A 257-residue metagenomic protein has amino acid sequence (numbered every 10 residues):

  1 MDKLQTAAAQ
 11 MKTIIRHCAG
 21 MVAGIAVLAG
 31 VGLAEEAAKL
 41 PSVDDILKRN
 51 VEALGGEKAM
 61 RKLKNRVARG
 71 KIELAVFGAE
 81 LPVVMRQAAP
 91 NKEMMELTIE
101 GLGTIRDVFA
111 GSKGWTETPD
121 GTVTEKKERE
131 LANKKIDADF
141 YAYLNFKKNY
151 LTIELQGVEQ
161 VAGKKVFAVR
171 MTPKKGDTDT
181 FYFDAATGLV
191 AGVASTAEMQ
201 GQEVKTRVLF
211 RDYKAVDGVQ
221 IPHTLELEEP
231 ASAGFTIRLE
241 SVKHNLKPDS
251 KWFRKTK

Functional and structural regions predicted by a protein language model:
K3-V22: Bacterial N-terminal signal peptides that target proteins for export
G32-E36: Boundary at the C-terminal end of the N-terminal hydrophobic targeting segment
A37-K39, D44-T122, N149-L155, Q160: N-terminal mature ectodomain segment of secretory-pathway/periplasmic proteins
T98, K165-T256: Gly/Pro-enriched, hydrophobic low-complexity segments that function as extracytoplasmic propeptides/linkers
G103-I105, A110-S112, T122-E125, L131 (+2 more regions): Catalytic loop of the DD-peptidase/beta-lactamase superfamily, centered on the K-T-G motif and neighboring
W115-A142: Acidic/charged, solvent-exposed loop-and-adjacent secondary-structure segments enriched in E/D, K/R, S/T, and G/P
N133-A168, L189-A194: Short, conserved active-site entrance elements at the starts or edges of catalytic domains
